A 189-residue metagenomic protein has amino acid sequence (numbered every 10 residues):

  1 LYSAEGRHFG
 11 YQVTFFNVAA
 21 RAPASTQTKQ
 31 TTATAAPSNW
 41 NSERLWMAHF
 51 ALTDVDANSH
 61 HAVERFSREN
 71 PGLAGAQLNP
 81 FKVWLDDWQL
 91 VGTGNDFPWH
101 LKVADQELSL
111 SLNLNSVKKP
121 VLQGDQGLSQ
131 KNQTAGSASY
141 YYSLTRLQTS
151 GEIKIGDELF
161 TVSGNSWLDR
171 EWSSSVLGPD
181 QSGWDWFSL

Functional and structural regions predicted by a protein language model:
Y2-L189: Targeting-peptide/extracellular-domain and disordered-appendage signature
